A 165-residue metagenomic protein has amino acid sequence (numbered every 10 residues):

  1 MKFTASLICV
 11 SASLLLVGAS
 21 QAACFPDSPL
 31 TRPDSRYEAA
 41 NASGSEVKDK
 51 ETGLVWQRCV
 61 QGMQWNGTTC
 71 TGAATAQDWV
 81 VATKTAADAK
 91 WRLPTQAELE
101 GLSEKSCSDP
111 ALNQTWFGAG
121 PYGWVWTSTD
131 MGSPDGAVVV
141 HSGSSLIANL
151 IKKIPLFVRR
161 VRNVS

Functional and structural regions predicted by a protein language model:
K2-A5, L16-R92, Q96-S165: Glycine-aromatic-enriched surface loops/turns that form tight recognition elements
S6-S11: Sec-dependent N-terminal signal peptides
